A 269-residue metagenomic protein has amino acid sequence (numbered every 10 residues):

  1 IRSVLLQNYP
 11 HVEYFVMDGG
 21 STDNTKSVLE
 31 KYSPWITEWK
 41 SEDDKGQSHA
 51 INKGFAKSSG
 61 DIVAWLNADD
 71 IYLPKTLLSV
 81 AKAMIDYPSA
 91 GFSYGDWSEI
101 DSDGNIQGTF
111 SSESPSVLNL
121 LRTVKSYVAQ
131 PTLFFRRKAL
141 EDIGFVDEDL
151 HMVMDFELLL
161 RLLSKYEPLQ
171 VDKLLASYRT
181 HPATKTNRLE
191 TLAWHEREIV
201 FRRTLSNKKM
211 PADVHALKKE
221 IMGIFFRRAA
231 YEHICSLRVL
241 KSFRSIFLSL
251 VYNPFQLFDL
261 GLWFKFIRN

Functional and structural regions predicted by a protein language model:
R2-H11: Short, acidic, metal-binding catalytic loop of nucleotide-sugar glycosyltransferases
P10, D18-S27, D43, N67: A conserved acidic beta->alpha catalytic loop
G19, L66-A68, Y94, D147: Active-site acidic Asp-centered loop
E42-S58: Glycine-rich, basic loop-to-helix element that forms the pyrophosphate-binding segment of sugar-nucleotide handling
V63: Short aromatic/hydrophobic "clamp" motif used to bind/position activated sugar donors
I71, K75-Q107: Conserved donor NDP-sugar-binding/catalytic core segment of glycosyltransferases
T109-V200: Conserved nucleotide-sugar donor-binding catalytic segment
E157, S164, P168-L169, K173-N269: C-terminal subregions of glycosyltransferases and related glycan-biosynthesis enzymes
